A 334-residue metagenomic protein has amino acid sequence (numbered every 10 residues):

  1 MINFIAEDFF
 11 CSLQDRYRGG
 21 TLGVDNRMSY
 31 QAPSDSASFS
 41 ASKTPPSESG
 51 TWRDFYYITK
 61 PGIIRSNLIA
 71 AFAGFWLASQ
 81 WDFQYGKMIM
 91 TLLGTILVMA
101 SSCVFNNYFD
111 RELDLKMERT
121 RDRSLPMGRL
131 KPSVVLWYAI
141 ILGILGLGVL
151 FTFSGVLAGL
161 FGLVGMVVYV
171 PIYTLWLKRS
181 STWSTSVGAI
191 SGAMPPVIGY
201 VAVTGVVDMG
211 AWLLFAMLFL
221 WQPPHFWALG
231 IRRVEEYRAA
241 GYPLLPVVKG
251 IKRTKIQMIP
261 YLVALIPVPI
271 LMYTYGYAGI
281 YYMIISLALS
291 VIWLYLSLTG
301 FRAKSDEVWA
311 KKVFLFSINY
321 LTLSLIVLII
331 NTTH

Functional and structural regions predicted by a protein language model:
Q31-G50, F109-L130, W227-T254: Cytosolic, membrane-interface loops and tails of multi-pass inner-membrane proteins
I69-R111, R119, G143, L160-P171 (+1 more regions): Membrane-embedded alpha-helical segments that form the functional core of polytopic membrane enzymes, especially those
A70-F72, S124, V187-V203, R253 (+1 more regions): Small-residue-rich segments of transmembrane alpha-helices in multi-pass membrane proteins, especially helix faces
F75-L93, L147-L160, P196-L218, I270-Y281 (+1 more regions): Helix-coil boundary and interhelical linker segments in multi-pass alpha-helical membrane proteins
L97-V104, V168-T174, M217-V234, S290-G300: Transmembrane alpha-helical segments that form the membrane-embedded catalytic/substrate-channel core of multi-pass
R119-L160, G250-T274: Multi-pass membrane catalytic core of lipid/isoprenoid biosynthesis enzymes
R129-V203: Intramembrane alpha-helical segments
Y295-L323: Interfacial loop-to-transmembrane junctions
